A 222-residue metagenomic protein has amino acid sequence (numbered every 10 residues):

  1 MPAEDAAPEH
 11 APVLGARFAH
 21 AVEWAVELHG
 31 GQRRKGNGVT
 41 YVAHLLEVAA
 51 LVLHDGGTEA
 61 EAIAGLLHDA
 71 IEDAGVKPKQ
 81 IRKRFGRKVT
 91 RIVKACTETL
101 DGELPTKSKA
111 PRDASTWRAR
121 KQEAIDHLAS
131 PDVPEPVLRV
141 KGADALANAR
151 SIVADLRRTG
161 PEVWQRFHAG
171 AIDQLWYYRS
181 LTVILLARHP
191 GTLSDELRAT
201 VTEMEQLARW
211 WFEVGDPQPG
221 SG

Functional and structural regions predicted by a protein language model:
M1-G222: Active-site helical microenvironments for divalent-metal-assisted chemistry
